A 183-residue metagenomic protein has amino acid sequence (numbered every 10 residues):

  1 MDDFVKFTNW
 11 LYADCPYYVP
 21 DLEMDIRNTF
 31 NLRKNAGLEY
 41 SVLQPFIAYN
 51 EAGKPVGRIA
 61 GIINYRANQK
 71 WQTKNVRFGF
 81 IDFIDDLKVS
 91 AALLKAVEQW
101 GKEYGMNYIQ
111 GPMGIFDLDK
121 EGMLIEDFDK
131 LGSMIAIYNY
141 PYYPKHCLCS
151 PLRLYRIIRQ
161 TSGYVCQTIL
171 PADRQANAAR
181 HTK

Functional and structural regions predicted by a protein language model:
M1-R33, A178-K183: Short amphipathic alpha-helix that is part of the acyltransferase structural core
N31-I47, E51: A short helix-loop-beta-strand connector motif used in the catalytic cores of GNAT acetyltransferases and, in some
L43, N75, Y108, R156-I158: Extracellular structured ligand-interaction cores
P45-I47, K54-N64: Conserved beta-strand in the GNAT
P55, Y65-N68, D117-D119, T168-I169: Flexible loop/turn segments at secondary-structure boundaries
I62, P112, I158: Conserved residues at the C-terminal ends of beta-strands
N68-P151: Acyl-donor binding region in acyl/amide transferases
I137-K183: Acyltransferase donor/substrate-recognition loop-hinge adjacent to the catalytic core
